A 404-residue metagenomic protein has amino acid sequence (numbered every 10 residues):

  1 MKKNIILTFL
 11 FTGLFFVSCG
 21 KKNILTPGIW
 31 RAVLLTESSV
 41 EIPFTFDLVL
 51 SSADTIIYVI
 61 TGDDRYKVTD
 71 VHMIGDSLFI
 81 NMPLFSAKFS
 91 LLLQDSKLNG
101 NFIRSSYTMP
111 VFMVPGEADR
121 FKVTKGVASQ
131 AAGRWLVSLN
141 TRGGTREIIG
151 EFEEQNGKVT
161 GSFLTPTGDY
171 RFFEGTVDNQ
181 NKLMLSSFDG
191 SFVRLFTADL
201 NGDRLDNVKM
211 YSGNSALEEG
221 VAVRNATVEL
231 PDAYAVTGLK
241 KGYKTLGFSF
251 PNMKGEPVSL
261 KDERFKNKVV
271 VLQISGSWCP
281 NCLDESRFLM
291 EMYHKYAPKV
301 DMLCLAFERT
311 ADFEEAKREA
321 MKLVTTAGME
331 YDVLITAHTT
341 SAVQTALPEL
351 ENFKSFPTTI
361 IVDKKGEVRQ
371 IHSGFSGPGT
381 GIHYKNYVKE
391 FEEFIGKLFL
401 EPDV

Functional and structural regions predicted by a protein language model:
M1-I29: Bacterial Sec-dependent N-terminal signal peptides
T26-L93, K122-L200: Central antiparallel beta-sheet cores of small beta-barrel/beta-sandwich binding domains
I103, T108-T141, A233-L239, G247: Surface-exposed beta-loop interaction hotspot
Y211-P251, F265-K266: N-proximal helix/coil linker or "cap" segments that precede and/or mark the start of modular domains
S249, M321-T358, K364: Short, internal strand/loop/helix patches that form the active-site neighborhood or redox-interaction surface
S259-D284, L289, M302-L303: Short active-site neighborhood of thiol/selenol oxidoreductases, capturing the structured segment around
D284-G328, T339-A346: Structural microenvironment flanking redox-active thiols in thiol-disulfide oxidoreductases
S355-V404: Thiol-/selenol-based redox modules, centered on thioredoxin-like and closely related oxidoreductase domains
